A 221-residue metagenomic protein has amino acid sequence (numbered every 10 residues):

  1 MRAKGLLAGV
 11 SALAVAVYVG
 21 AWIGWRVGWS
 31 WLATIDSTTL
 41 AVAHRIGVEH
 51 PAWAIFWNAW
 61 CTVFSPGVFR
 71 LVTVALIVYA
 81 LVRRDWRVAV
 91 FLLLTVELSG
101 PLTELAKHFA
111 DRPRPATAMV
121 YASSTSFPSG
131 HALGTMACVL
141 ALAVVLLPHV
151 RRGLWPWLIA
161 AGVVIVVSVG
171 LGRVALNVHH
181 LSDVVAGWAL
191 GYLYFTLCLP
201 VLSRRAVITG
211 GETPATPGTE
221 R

Functional and structural regions predicted by a protein language model:
M1-V68, F109-M119: N-terminal transmembrane-helix/juxtamembrane module of multi-pass inner/ER membrane proteins
L7-S11, R70, A89-L94, P156-V163 (+2 more regions): Hydrophobic alpha-helical transmembrane segments
V19, E97-E104, V164-V174: Aromatic-anchored segments of alpha-helical transmembrane domains
G20, A43, L102, A106 (+3 more regions): Alpha-helical membrane-inserting segments
V27, W31, I46, V82-W86 (+5 more regions): Membrane-interface elements of multi-pass transporters and channels
T39, W60, A106, H131 (+1 more regions): Divalent metal-coordination and catalytic microenvironments
L71-T73, I77-W157: Membrane-interface loops
M119-R221: Membrane-embedded catalytic cores of phosphoryl/pyrophosphoryl-handling enzymes
